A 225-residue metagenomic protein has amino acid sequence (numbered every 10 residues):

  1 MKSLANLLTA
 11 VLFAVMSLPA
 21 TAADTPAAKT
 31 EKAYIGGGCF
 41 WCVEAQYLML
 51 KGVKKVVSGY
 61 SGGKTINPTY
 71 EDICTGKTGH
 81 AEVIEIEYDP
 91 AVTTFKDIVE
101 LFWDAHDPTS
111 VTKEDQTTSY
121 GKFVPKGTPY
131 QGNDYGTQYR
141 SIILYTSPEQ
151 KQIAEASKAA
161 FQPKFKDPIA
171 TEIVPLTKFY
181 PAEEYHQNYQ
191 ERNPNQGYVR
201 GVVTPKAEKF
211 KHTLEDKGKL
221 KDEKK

Functional and structural regions predicted by a protein language model:
M1, A5, A28-K29: Hydrophobic alpha-helical context, especially transmembrane and signal-peptide helices
S3-P19: Bacterial N-terminal signal peptides
A22-K225: Flexible coil/turn and secondary-structure edge motifs
